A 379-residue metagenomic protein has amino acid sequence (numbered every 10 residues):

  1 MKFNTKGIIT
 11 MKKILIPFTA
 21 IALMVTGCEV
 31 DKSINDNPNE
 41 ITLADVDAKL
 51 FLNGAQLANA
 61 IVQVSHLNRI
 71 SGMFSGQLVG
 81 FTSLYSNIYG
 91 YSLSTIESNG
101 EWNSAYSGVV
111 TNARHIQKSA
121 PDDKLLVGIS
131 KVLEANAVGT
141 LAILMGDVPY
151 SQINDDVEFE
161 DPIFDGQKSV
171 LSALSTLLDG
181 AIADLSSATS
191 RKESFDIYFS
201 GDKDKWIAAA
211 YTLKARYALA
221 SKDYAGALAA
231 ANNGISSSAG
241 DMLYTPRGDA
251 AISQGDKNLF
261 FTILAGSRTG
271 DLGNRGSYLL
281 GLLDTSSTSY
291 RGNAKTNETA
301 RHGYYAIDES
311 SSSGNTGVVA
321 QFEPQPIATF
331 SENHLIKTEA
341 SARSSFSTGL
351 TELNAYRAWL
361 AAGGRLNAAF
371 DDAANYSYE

Functional and structural regions predicted by a protein language model:
M1-T26: Sec-dependent bacterial lipoprotein signal peptides
C28-G80, L228-A231, M242, G364: Membrane-proximal, proline-rich intrinsically disordered regions
F51, L126, L133, V170 (+3 more regions): Structural signature of alpha-solenoid helical repeat junctions
G80, L84-P149, D155-A188, F322-Q325 (+4 more regions): Conserved, well-structured interaction surfaces
F81, K222-H334, L350-E379: Hydrophobic-face positions in mid-chain alpha helices that act as interaction patches
L133, T140, W206-A209, L213 (+2 more regions): "A position-specific structural signal for the A-helix of alpha-solenoid helical repeats
F195-L243: Aromatic- and glycine-enriched pocket-lining scaffold segments that form the walls of small-molecule binding clefts
